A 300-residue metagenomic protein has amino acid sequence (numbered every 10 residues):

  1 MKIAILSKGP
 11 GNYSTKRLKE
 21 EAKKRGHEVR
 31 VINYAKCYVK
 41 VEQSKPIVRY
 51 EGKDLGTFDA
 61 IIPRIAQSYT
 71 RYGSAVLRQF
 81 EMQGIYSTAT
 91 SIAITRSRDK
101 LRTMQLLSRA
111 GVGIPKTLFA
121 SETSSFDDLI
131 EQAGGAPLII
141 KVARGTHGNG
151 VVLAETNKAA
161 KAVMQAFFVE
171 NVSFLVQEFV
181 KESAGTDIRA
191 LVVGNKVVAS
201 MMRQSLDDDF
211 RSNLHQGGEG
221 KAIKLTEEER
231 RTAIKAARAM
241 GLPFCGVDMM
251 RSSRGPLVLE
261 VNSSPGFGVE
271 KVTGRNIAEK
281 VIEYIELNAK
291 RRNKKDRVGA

Functional and structural regions predicted by a protein language model:
K2-K8, Y13-K23, V29-R30, R49-E51 (+5 more regions): Active-site nucleotide/adenylate-binding loops and adjacent lid/helix of ATP-dependent enzymes
K36-T57, Q67-T70: Glycine-rich, highly charged phosphate/nucleotide-binding loops
I62-P63: Redox-cofactor binding/interface segments in oxidoreductases and associated redox assembly factors
Q67-A89: A short, gly/pro- and small-residue-rich
L138, V198-A199, C245, L257-L259: Protein kinase-like catalytic core scaffold
V152-M240: Phosphate-binding site of ATP-dependent enzymes
E170, D209-V258, E279-A300: A long amphipathic alpha-helix within ATP-dependent nucleotide-binding catalytic cores
A190-V192, G255-V269: A short beta-strand motif that forms the metal-chelation/ATP-contact edge of phosphoryl-transfer active sites
